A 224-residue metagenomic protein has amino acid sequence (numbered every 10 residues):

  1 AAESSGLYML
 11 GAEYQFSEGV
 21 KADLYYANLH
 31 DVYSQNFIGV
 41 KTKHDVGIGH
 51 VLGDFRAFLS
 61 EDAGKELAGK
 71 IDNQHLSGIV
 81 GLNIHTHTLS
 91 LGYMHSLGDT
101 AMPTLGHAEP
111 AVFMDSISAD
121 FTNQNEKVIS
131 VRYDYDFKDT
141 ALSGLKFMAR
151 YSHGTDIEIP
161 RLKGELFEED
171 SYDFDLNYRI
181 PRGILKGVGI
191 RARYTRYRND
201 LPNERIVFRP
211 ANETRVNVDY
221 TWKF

Functional and structural regions predicted by a protein language model:
A1-S5, G49-Q124, Y194-T214: Outer-membrane beta-barrel translocator/channel fold
E13-Q15, K41-K43, I79-N83, D134-K138 (+2 more regions): Transmembrane beta-barrel domains of outer membrane proteins
E13-S17, Q35-S60: Surface-exposed extracellular loop regions of Gram-negative outer-membrane beta-barrel proteins
E18-D23, G47-G53, T86-L91, G98-D99 (+3 more regions): Repeated loop/turn-to-beta-strand initiation elements of outer-membrane beta-barrel proteins
A22-L24, V40, G53-A57, V80 (+6 more regions): Membrane-embedded beta-strand positions of outer-membrane beta-barrel proteins
Y26-H30, H44, A57-A63, I84-T86 (+8 more regions): Transmembrane beta-strands of outer-membrane beta-barrel pores
E126-G187: C-terminal hydrophobic structural anchor segments that stabilize assembly/packing rather than catalytic chemistry
V131, F174-Y178, R209-F224: Outer-membrane beta-barrel "beta-signal"
